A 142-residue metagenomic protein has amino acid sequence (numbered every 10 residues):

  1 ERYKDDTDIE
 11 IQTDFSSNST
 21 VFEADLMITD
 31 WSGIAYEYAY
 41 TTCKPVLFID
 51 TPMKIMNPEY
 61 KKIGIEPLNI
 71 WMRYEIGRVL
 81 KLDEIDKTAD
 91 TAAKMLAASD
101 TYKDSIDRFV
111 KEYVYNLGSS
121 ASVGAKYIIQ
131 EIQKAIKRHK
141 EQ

Functional and structural regions predicted by a protein language model:
E1-Y36, T41: Donor nucleotide-activated moiety binding/catalytic core segment of transferases that use nucleotide-activated donors
K4, G33-Y113: Catalytic binding pocket for nucleotide-activated donors in carbohydrate/polymer assembly enzymes
T13-A24, D50-P58, H139-Q142: Hydrophobic transmembrane alpha-helix bundles
F15-S16, D83-E84, S119: Short beta->alpha linker loops
S19, D86-K87, V123: An acidic, carboxylate-rich microenvironment
L117-Q142: C-terminal alpha-helical cap of glycosyltransferases
